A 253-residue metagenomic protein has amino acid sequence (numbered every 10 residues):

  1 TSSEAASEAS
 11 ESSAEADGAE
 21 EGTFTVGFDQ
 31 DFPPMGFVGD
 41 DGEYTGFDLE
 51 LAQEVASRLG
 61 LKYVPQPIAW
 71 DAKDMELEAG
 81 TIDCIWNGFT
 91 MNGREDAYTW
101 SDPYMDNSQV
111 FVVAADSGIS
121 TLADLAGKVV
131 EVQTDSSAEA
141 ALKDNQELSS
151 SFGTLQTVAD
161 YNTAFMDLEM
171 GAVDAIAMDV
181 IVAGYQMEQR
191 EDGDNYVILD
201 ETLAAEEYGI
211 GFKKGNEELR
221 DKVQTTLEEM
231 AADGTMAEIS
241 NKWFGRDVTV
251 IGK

Functional and structural regions predicted by a protein language model:
T1-Y44, S57, G118-V129, K253: Immediate post-signal peptide segment of exported/extracytoplasmic ligand-binding proteins
Q30, D106-V113, V180-G184, E188-E228 (+1 more regions): Periplasmic-binding protein-like
Q30-P33, Y44-S57, F89, V110-T163 (+2 more regions): Bilobed "Venus flytrap"/periplasmic-binding protein-like clamshell domains and structurally analogous long
L49, V64-M75, S117, L155-M170 (+1 more regions): Short helix-initiation/N-cap motifs at beta->coil->alpha
L49-R58, K128-V129, T134-S137, G184 (+1 more regions): Extended ligand-binding regions for polar small-molecule ligands
Q53, S57, K62-D124, T202: Acidic, polar ligand-binding/catalytic clefts
K62, S137-Q156, D194-I198, E228-K253: Ligand-binding clefts/hinges and TM-proximal coupling segments of bilobed small-molecule sensing domains
A72, G88-A97, A141-Q146, E169-M170 (+1 more regions): A ligand-binding cleft/hinge motif common to bilobed small-molecule-binding domains
